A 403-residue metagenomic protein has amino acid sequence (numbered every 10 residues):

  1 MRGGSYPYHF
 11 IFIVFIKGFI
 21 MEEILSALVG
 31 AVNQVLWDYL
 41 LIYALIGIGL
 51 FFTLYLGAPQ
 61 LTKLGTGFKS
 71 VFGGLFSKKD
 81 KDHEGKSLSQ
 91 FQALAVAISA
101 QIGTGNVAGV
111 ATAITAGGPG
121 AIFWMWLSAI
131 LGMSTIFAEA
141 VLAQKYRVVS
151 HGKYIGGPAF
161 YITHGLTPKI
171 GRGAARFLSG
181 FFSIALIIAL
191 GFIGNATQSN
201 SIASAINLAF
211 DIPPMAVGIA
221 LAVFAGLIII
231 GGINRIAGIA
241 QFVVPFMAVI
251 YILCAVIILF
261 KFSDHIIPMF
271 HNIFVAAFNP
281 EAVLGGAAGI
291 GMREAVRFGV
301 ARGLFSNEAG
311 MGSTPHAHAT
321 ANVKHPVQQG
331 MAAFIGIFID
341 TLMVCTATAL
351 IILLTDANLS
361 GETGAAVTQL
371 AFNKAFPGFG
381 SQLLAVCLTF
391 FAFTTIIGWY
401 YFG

Functional and structural regions predicted by a protein language model:
H9-T104, I114-G120, G132: N-terminal alpha-helical transmembrane segments of multi-pass membrane transport and channel/translocase proteins
A44-I48, Y55-F68, L178, F182 (+2 more regions): Membrane-interface loop-to-helix entry segments
F52-T53, S128-Y154, T163-I228, C387-I396: Helix-loop-helix module between adjacent transmembrane segments
P59-L88, T112-A121, S134-G173, N358-A375 (+1 more regions): Flexible loop linkers connecting adjacent transmembrane helices in multi-pass alpha-helical membrane transporters
K79-T115, L142-K145, H151-G165, F181-I187 (+1 more regions): Alpha-helical membrane segments and immediately flanking helix-loop junctions that form or couple to the substrate/ion
L131-E139, I219-I233, V244-D264, R297 (+2 more regions): Selective recognition of specific alpha-helical transmembrane segments in multi-pass small-molecule
F137-H151, C254-N272, P280-A287, T320-V323 (+1 more regions): Extracellular/periplasmic helix-exit of transmembrane alpha-helices
Q241, M247-T314, A319, L370: Membrane-embedded translocation segments of transport machinery
